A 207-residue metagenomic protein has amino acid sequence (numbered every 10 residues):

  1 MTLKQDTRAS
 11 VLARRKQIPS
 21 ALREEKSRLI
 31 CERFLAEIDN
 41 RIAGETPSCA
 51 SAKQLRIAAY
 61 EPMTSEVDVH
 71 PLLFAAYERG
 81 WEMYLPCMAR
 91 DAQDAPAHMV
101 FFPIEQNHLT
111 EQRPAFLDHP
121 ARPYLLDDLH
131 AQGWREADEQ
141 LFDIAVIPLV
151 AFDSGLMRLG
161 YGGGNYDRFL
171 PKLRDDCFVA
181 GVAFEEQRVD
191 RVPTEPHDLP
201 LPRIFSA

Functional and structural regions predicted by a protein language model:
M1-Q140: N-terminal active-site beta-alpha-beta segment that forms phosphate/nucleotide-binding and substrate-recognition loops
M1-Q5, A13-K16, A121-P123, D127 (+3 more regions): Surface-exposed, charge/polar-rich loops and edge strands
V11, A59, M83, V146 (+2 more regions): A residue-level signal for conserved active-site and pocket-lining positions in enzyme catalytic cores
Y60-E61, P148-L149, V182: Short His-Asn-centered micro-motif
M63-S65, V150-S154: Short glycine-rich anion-binding loops that position phosphate/pyrophosphate groups of nucleotides and phosphorylated
D68-F74, L156-L170: Short Gly/Thr/Asp-enriched flexible loops that form oxyanion-binding sites at enzyme active sites
E78-M83, Y161-N165, F184-V189: Short amphipathic alpha-helical surface micro-motifs
M88, A145-L149: Short N-terminal helix-initiation segments at or just after the protein's N-terminus
